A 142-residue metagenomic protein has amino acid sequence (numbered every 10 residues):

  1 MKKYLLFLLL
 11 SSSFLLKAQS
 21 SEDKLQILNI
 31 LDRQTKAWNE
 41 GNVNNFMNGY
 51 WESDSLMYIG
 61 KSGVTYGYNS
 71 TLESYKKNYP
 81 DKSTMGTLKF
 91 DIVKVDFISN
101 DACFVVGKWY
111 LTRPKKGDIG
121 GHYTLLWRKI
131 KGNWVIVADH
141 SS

Functional and structural regions predicted by a protein language model:
M1-Y4: Positively charged n-region of N-terminal signal peptides that target proteins for export
S11, L15-G49: Short, low-complexity N-terminal intrinsically disordered segments enriched in polar/charged residues
Q34, F46-M47, S55-L56, T71 (+2 more regions): Hydrophobic pocket/interface hotspot
E52, I98-S99, I130: Structural motif
S55-Y66, P80-S83: A short gly/proline-enriched turn/hairpin at secondary-structure junctions
S62, K94, G107-W109, L125 (+1 more regions): A mature extracytoplasmic/lumenal domain signature
L72-P114: Surface-exposed, charged secondary-structure patches
G120-S142: Short beta-strand edge/turn micro-motifs at domain boundaries
